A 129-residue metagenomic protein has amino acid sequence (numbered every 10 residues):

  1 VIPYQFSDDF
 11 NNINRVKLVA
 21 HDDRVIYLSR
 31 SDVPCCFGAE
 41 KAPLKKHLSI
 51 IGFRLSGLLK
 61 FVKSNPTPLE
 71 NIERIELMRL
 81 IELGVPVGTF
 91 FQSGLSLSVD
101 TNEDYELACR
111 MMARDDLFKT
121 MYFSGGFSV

Functional and structural regions predicted by a protein language model:
V1-T67: Conserved core of the sugar-phosphate nucleotidyltransferase
A42-V129: Conserved alpha/beta core of the MobA/IspD/sugar-nucleotide pyrophosphorylase nucleotidyltransferase superfamily
